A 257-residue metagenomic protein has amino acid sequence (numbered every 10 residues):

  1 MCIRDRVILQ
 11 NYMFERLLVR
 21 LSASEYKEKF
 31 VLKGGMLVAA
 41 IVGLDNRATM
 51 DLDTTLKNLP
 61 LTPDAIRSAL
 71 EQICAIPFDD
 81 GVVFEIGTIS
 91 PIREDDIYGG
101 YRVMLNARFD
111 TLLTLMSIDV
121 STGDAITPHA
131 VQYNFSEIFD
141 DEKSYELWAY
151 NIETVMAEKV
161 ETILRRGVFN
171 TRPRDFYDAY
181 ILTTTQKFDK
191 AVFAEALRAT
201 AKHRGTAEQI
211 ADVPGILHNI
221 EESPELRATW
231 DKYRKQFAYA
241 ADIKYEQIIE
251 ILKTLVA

Functional and structural regions predicted by a protein language model:
R4-F30, A39-A48, L52-A257: Structured mid-to-C-terminal alpha-helical surface segments
